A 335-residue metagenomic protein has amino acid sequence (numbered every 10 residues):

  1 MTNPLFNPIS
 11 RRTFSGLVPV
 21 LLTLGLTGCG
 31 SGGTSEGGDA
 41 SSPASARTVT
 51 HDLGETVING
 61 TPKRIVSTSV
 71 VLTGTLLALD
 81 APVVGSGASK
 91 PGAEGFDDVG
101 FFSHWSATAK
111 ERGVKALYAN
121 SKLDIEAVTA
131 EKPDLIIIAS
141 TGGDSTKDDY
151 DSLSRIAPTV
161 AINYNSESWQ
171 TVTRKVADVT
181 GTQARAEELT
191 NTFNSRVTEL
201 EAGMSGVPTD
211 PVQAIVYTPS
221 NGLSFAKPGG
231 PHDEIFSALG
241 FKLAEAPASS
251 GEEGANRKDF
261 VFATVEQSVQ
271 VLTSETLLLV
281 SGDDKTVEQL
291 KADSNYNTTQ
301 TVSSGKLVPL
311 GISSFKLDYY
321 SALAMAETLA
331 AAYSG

Functional and structural regions predicted by a protein language model:
R11-S15: N-terminal export leaders
L24-G28: C-terminal motif of bacterial Sec signal peptides marking the signal peptidase cleavage site
C29-T48: Short, low-complexity, disordered segments immediately C-terminal to signal peptides in bacterial exported proteins
E55, D151-S220, A322-G335: Extracytoplasmic substrate-binding proteins
R64-S67, L72-L76, A186-P247: Basic- and aromatic-lined ligand-binding clefts that recognize polyanionic substrates
T73-K122: A short, structured surface patch at a secondary-structure boundary
I125-I138, P158, S268, T273-L277: Proline-aspartate-enriched helix->loop->beta-strand connector
Q267-G335: Structured C-terminal subdomain patch of bacterial secreted/periplasmic proteins
